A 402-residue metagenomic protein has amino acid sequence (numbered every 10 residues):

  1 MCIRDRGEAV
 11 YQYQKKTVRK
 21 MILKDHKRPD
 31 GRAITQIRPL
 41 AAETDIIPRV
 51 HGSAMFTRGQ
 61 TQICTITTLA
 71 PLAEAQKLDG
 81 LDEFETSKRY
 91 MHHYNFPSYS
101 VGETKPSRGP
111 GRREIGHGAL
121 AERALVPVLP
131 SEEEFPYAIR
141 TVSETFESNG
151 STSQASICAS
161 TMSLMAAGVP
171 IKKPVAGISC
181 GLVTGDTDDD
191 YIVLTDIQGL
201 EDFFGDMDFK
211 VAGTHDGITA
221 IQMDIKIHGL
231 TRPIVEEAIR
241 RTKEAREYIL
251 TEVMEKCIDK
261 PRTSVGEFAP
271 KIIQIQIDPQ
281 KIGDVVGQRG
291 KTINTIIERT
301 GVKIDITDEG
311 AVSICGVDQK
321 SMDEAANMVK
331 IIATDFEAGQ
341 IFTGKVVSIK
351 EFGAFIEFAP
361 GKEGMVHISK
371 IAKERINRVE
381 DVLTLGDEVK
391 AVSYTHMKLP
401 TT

Functional and structural regions predicted by a protein language model:
M1-R6, T395-T401: Conserved small/polar residues in nucleotide/adenosyl-binding loops
R4-E85, P270-D284, T292, R299-T300: Extended amphipathic alpha-helical scaffolds
R6, L23-I34, V128-A138, P170-V175 (+2 more regions): Flexible, glycine/charged-enriched surface loops at secondary-structure junctions
I46, H51-Y137, G217-I227, T231-E236: Glycine-rich, flexible beta-strand/loop modules in the N-terminal catalytic cores of phosphate-handling
K88-Y94, S98, H117-E132, L164 (+4 more regions): Structured alpha-helical segments in the cores of large, soluble enzyme domains
H93-S100, E132-P136, A212-G217, H228 (+3 more regions): Flexible hinge/switch segments at interdomain interfaces of large molecular machines
A167-K260: Mobile "lid/hinge" segments at catalytic clefts and subdomain interfaces of large enzymes
F268-Q274, P279-M397: Single-stranded RNA-binding regions, centering on S1/OB-family and related RNA-binding modules
